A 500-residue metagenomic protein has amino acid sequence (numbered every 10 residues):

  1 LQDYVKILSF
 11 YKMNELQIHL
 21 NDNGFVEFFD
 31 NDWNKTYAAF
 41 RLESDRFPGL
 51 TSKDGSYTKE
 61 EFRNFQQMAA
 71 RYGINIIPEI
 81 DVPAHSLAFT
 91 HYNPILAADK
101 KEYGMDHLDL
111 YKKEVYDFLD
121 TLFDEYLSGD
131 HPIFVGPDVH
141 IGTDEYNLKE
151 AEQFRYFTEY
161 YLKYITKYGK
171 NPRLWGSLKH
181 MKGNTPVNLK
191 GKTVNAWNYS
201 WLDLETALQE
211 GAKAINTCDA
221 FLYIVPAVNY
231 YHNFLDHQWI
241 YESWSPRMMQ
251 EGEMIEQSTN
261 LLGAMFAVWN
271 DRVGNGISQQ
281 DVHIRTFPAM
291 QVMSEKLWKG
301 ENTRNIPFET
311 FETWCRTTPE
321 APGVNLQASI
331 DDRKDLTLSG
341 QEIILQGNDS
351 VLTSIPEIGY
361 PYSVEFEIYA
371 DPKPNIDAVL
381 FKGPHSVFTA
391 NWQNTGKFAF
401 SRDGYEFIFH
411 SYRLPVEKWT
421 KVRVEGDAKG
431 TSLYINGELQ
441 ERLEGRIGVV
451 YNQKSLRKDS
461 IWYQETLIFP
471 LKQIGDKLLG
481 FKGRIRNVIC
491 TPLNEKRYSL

Functional and structural regions predicted by a protein language model:
L1-Y168, P172: Substrate-binding cleft of carbohydrate-active enzyme catalytic domains
S9, K113-I255: Active-site capping/gating regions of soluble enzymes
Q17, H140, T193-N195, M265 (+2 more regions): Residues embedded in well-ordered beta-strands within globular domains across many folds
N23-A39, H180-V187, E441, V450: Beta-rich nucleic-acid/ligand-interaction surfaces
L148-E152, G274-N275, F409-H410: A generic structural signal for short coil/turn motifs at secondary-structure boundaries
V187-K192, Y199-E342: Flexible, acidic glycine-rich loops studded with aromatic residues
I330-L500: Extracellular glycan-associated modules
